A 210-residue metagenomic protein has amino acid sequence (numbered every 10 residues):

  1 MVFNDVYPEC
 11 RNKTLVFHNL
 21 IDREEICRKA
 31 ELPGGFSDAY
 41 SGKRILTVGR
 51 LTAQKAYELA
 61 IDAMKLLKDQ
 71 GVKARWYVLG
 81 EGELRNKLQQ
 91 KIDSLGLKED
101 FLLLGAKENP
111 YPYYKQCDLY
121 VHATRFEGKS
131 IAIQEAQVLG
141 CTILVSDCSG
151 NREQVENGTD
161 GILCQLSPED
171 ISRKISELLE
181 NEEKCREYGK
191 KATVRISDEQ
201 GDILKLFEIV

Functional and structural regions predicted by a protein language model:
M1-K29: Donor nucleotide-sugar binding/catalytic pocket of nucleotide-sugar-dependent glycosyltransferases
K43, T47-L66, V72, E83-Q89: A conserved mid-protein helix/loop that constitutes part of the nucleotide-sugar donor-binding site
Q89-G105: Nucleotide-activated donor-binding/catalytic signature segment of Leloir-type glycosyltransferases, i.e., the conserved
A106, R125: Aromatic "clamp/platform" in nucleotide-sugar-dependent glycosyltransferases that forms part of the donor/acceptor
T142-V145: Short hydrophobic beta-strand element within catalytic cores of glycosyltransferases and related nucleotide-activated
N157-G158, I162-P168, E177-E182: Conserved acidic donor-binding segment of nucleotide-sugar-dependent glycosyltransferases
D170, E177, K184-D198: A short, well-ordered alpha-helix in the C-terminal region of glycosyltransferases
D198-V210: C-terminal alpha-helical cap of glycosyltransferases
